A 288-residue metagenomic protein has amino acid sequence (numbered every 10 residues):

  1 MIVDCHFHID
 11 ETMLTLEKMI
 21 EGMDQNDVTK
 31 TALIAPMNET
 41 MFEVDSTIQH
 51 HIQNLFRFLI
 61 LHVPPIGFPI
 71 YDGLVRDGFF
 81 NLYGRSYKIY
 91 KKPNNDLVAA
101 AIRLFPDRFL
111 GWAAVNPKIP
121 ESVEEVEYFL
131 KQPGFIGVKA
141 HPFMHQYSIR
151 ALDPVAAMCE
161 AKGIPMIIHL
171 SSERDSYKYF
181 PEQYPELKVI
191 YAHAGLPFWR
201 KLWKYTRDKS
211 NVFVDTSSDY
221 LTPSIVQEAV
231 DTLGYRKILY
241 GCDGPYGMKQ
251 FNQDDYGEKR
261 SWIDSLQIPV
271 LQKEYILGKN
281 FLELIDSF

Functional and structural regions predicted by a protein language model:
M1-V3, L14-I34, N38, E127 (+2 more regions): Mid-to-C-terminal alpha-helical segments outside catalytic/metal-binding sites
M1-Y90: An N-terminally biased module of ancient metal coordination in phosphate/nucleic-acid-related enzymes
H6, M23, V98, G111 (+8 more regions): Conserved, mostly hydrophobic/aromatic
H6-D10, P36-N38, A114-K118, H141-F143 (+4 more regions): Active-site beta-loop-alpha junctions enriched in small/polar residues
I9-L16, E39-F42, Y87-Y90, N116-S122 (+3 more regions): Acidic-and-aromatic substrate-binding clefts and catalytic sites of carbohydrate-active enzymes
K18-G22, N94-A101, E125-F129, L152-V155 (+4 more regions): A general structural detector for well-ordered alpha-helical segments in enzyme core domains, enriched
H51, F56-P165, D208, E228: Active-site gating/metal-coordination segments in enzymes
P133-G137, M144-H145, I149-Y240: Catalytic pocket-lining loop regions of alpha/beta-barrel enzymes, especially the amidohydrolase/enolase/GH5 lineages
